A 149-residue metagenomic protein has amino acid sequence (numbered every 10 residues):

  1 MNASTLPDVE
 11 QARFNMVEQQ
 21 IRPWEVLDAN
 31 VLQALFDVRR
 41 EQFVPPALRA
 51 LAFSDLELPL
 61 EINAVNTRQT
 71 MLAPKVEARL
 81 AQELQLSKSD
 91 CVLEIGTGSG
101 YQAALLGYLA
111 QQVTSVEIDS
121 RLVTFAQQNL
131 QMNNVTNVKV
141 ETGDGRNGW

Functional and structural regions predicted by a protein language model:
M1-L93, L109, T124, T136: Class I SAM-dependent transferase core
A81-W149: Conserved nucleotide-cofactor-binding alpha/beta core module
